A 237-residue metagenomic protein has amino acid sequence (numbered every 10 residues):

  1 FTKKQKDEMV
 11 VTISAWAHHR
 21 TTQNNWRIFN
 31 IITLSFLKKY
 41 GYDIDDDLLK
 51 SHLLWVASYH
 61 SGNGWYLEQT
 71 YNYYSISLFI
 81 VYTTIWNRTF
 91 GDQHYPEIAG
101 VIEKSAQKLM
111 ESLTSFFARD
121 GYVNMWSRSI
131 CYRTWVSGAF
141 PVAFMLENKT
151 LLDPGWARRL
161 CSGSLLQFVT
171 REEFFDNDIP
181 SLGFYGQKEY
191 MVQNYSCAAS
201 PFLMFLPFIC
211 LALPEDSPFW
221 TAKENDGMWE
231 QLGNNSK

Functional and structural regions predicted by a protein language model:
F1-P141: Aromatic-lined, polymer-binding surfaces characteristic of secreted/periplasmic polysaccharide-degrading enzymes
F144-K237: Extended polysaccharide-engagement surfaces of secreted carbohydrate-active enzymes
